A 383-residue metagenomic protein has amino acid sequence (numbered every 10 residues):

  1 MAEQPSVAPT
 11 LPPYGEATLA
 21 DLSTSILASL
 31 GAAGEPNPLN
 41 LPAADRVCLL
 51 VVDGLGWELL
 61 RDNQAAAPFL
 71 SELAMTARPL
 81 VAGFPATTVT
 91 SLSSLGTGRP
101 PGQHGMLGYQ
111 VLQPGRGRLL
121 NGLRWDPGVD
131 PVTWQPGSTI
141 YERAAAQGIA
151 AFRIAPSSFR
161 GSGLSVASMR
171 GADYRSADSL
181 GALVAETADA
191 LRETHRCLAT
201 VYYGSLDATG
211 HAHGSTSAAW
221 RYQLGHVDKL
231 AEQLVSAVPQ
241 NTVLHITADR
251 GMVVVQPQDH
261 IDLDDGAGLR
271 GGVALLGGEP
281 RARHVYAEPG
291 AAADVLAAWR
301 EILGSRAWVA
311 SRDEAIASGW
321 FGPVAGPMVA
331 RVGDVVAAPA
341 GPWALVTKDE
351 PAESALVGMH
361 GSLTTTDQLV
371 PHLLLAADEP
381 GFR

Functional and structural regions predicted by a protein language model:
M1-L30, D62, A67-C197, Y202-H213: His/Asp/Glu-rich, glycine-adjacent segments that coordinate divalent cations and/or stabilize oxyanion chemistry on
A28-A44, D189-R192, V235-Q240: A short acidic-Thr-Gly-centered motif at the start of a beta-strand
L49-V51, L198-Y202, H245, V336: Structural motif
D53-G54, R250-M252: Active-site metal-binding loops of divalent metal-dependent hydrolases
A74-L92, L269-P289, A352: A short, conserved beta-to-alpha structural element at the edge of catalytic cores that scaffolds binding
L206-L244: A long, amphipathic alpha-helix that forms part of the scaffold/cap immediately adjacent to metal-dependent active
M252-G278: Acidic/histidine-rich catalytic neighborhood
A274-R383: Active-site neighborhoods of enzymes that stabilize oxyanions during catalysis
